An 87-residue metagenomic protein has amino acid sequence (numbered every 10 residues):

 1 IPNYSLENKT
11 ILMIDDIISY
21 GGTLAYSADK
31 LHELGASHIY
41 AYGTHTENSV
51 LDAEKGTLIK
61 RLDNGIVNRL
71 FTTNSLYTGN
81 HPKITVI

Functional and structural regions predicted by a protein language model:
I1-I87: PRPP-associated nucleotide enzymes
